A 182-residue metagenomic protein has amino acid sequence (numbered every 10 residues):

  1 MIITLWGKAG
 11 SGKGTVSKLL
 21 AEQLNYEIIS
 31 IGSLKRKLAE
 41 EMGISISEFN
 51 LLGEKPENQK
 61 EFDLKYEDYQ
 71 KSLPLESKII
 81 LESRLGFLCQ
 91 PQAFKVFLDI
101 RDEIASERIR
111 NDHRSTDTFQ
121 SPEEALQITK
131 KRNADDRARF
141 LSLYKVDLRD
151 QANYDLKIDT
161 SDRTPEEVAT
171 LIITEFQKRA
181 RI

Functional and structural regions predicted by a protein language model:
L5: Hydrophobic anchor at the beta1->P-loop junction of P-loop NTPases
K8: P-loop (Walker A) phosphate-binding loop of NTP-binding proteins
S11: ATP-binding Walker
G14: Walker A/P-loop
E22-I29: Post-Walker A helix-loop "phosphate-sensing" segment adjacent to the P-loop in P-loop NTPases
S33-Q90, E103-S106, N111-D117, A134: ATP-dependent small-molecule kinase phosphotransfer cores that center on conserved nucleotide phosphate-binding segments
D117-V168: Small-molecule kinase domains that catalyze NTP-dependent phosphoryl transfer to phosphate-bearing small molecules
